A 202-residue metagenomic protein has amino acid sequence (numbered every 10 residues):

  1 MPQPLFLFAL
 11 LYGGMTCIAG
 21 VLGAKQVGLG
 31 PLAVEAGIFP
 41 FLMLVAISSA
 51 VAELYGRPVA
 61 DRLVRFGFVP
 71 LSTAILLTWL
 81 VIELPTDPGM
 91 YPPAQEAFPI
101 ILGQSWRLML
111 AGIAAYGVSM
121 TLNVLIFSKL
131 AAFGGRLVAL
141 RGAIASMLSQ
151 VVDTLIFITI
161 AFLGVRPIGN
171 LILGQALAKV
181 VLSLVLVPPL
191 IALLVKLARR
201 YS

Functional and structural regions predicted by a protein language model:
M1-F68, S72: Hydrophobic transmembrane alpha-helices
G23, A74, T78, I82 (+6 more regions): Alpha-helical transmembrane segments and their lipid-water interface positions in multi-pass membrane proteins
A50, L54, P58, R62 (+8 more regions): Membrane-interface helix caps of multi-pass small-molecule transporters
F68-P70, Q95, G103-S119, K129-F133 (+2 more regions): Membrane-embedded alpha-helical bundles of multi-pass transporters/translocases, especially carrier/permease families
T78, I82-T86, F157, A161-V165 (+2 more regions): Juxtamembrane/transmembrane-helix interface segments of polytopic membrane transporters
V81-S105: Membrane-interface interhelical connector segments
A132-V151: Internal alpha-helical transmembrane segments of multi-pass membrane proteins
